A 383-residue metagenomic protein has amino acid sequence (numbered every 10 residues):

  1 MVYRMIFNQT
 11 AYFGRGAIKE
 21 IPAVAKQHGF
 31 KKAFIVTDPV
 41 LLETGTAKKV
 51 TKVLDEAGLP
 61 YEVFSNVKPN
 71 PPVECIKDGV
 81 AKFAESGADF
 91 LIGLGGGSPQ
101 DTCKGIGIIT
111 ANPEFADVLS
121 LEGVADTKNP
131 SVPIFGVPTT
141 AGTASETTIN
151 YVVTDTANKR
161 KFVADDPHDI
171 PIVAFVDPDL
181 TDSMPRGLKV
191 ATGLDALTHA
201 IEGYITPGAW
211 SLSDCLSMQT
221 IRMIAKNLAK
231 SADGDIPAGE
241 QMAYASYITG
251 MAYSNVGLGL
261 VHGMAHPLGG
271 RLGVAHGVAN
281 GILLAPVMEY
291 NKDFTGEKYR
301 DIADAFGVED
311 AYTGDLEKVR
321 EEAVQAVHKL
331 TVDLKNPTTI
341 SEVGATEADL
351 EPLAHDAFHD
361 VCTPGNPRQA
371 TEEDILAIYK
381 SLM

Functional and structural regions predicted by a protein language model:
M1-F64: An N-terminal, well-structured beta->alpha segment
L42-F115, A229-G239: N-terminal small/polar loop signature for handling phosphorylated ligands or for N-terminal nucleophile
E74-D179: Glycine/threonine-rich beta-strand-loop-alpha-helix active-site module that forms ligand/phosphate-binding
G142, Y247-N280, D360-P364: Glycine-rich phosphate/pyrophosphate-binding beta-alpha loops
N150-V256, E373: Carboxylate- and glycine-rich phosphate/diphosphate-binding segment that chelates Mg2+/Mn2+
R271-D349: Gly/Pro-rich interdomain helix-loop hinge
T346-M383: Short, amphipathic C-terminal "tail helix"
